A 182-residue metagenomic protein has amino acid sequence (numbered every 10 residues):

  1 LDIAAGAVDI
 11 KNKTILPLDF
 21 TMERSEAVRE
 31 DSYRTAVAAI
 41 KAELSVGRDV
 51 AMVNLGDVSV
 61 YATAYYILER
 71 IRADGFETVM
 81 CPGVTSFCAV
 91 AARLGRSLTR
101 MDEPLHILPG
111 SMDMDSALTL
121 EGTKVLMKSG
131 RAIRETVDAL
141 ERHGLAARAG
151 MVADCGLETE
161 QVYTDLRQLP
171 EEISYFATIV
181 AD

Functional and structural regions predicted by a protein language model:
L1-F76, Y163, L169, A177-T178 (+1 more regions): Class I S-adenosyl-L-methionine
I10-K11, E77, S97, A146: Short coil/loop linkers at secondary-structure junctions
L16-P17, M52-N54, M80-G83, R100 (+2 more regions): General beta-strand structural signal in soluble alpha/beta enzymes
F20, M112, D154-G156: Residues that form or immediately flank small-molecule/cofactor binding pockets and catalytic motifs
E23, T85-C88, L157-T159: Short gly/pro/ser/thr-enriched loop/turn and capping motifs at secondary-structure boundaries
V46, V50, L118-D182: A contiguous loop/helix-start segment that scaffolds small-molecule binding in enzyme catalytic cores
S59-L120, P170: Class I SAM-dependent methyltransferase SAM-binding "motif I" and its flanking Rossmann-like core
